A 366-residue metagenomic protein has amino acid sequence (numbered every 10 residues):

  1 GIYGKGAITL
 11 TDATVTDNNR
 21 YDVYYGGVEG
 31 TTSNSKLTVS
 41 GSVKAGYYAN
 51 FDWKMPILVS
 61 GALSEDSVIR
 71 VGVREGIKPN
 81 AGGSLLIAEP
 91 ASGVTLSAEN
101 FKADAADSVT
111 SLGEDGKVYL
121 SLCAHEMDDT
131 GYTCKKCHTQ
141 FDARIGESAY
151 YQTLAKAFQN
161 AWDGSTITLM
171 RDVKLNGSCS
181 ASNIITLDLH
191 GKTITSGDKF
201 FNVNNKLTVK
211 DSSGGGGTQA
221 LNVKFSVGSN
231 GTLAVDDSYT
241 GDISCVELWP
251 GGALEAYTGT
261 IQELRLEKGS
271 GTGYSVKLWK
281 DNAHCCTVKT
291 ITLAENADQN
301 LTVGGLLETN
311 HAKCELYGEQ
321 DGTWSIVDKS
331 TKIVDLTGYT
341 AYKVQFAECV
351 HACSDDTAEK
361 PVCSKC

Functional and structural regions predicted by a protein language model:
G1-A7, Y21-T31, G46-D52, I69-I77 (+8 more regions): Glycine-rich beta-solenoid repeat tracts in large extracellular/virion proteins
T38-N160, G164, T240-C245, A256-H351: Extracellular/surface-exposed low-complexity segments
M55, T166-T195: N-terminal extracellular ligand-recognition/capping segment immediately after the signal peptide
E359-S364: Disulfide-stabilized extracellular beta-strand modules
